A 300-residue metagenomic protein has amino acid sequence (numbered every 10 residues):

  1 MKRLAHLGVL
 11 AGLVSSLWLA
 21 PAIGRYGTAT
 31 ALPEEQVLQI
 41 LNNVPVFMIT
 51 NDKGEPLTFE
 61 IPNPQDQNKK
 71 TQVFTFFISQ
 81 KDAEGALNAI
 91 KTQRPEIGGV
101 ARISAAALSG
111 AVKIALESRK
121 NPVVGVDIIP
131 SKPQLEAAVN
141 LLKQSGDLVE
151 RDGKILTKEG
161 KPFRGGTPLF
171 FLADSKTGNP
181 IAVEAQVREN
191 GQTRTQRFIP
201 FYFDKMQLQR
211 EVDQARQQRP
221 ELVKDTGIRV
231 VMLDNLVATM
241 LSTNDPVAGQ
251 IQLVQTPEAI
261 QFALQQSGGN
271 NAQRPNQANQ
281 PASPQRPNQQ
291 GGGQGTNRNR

Functional and structural regions predicted by a protein language model:
K2-R300: Conserved NAD+-utilizing ADP-ribose enzyme module
